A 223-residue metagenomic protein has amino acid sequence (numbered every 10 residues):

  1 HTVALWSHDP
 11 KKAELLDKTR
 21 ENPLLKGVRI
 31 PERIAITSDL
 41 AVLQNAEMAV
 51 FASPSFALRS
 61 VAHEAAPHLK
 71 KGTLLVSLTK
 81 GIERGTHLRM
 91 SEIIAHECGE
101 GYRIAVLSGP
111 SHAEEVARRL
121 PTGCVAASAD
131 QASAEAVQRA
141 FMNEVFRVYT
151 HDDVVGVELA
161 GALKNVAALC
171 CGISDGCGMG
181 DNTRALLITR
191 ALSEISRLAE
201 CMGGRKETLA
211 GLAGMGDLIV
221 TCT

Functional and structural regions predicted by a protein language model:
H1-R29, A35-S38, E64: NAD(P)+-binding Rossmann beta1-loop-alpha1 motif at the extreme N-terminus of oxidoreductases
H8, K80, A129: Cofactor-binding loop segments of dinucleotide-utilizing enzymes, especially the Rossmann-like FAD- and NAD(P)+-binding
I30, I36-Q44, M48-P121, V137-R139: Rossmann-like NAD(P)(H) cofactor-binding subdomain of soluble oxidoreductases
A57, H68, I93, E97-R103 (+1 more regions): Internal alpha-helical scaffold of NAD(P)-dependent oxidoreductase catalytic cores
I82-R84, G156-E158, V220: Short, small-residue-enriched loops and turns at beta-alpha junctions that line or gate enzyme active sites
H112-A113, D175, V220-T221: Glycine-rich phosphate/pyrophosphate-binding beta-alpha loops
G203-T223: C-terminal substrate-binding/catalytic lobe of Rossmann-fold NAD(P)-dependent oxidoreductases
